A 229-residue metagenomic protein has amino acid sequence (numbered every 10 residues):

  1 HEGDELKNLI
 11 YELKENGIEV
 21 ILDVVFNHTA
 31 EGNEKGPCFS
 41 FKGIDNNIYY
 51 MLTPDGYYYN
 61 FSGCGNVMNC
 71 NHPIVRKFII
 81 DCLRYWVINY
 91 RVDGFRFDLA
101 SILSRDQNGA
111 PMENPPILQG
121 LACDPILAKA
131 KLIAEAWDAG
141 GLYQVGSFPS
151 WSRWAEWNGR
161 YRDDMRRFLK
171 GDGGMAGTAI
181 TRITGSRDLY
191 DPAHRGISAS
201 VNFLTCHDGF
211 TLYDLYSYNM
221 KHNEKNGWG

Functional and structural regions predicted by a protein language model:
H1-V92, R96-C123, L142, G174 (+1 more regions): Substrate-binding/active-site clefts of carbohydrate-active enzymes
R91, S104-N108, M112-G229: Conserved alpha/beta catalytic core and glycan-binding cleft of carbohydrate-active enzymes
